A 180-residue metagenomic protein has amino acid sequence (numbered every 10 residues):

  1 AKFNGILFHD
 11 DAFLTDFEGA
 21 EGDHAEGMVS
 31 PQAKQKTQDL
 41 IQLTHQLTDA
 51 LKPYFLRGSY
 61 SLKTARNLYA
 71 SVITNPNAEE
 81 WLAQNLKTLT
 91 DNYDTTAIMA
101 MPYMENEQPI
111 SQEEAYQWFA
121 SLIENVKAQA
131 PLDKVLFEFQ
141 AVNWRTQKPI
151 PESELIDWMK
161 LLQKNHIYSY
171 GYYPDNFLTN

Functional and structural regions predicted by a protein language model:
A1-S30, G171: Active-site groove signature of glycoside hydrolases
F3-F8, N92-N180: Substrate-binding cleft of secreted/luminal carbohydrate-active enzymes
L7-D10, K34-A83, P131-T146, Y172-D175: Aromatic-lined carbohydrate-recognition surfaces of secreted/lumenal glycan-active proteins
L14-T15, I73, L178-T179: Short secondary-structure capping/turn micro-motifs that flank functional sites
F17-I41, Y54, L62, R66-E80 (+1 more regions): Substrate-binding surface in catalytic domains of secreted glycosidases
